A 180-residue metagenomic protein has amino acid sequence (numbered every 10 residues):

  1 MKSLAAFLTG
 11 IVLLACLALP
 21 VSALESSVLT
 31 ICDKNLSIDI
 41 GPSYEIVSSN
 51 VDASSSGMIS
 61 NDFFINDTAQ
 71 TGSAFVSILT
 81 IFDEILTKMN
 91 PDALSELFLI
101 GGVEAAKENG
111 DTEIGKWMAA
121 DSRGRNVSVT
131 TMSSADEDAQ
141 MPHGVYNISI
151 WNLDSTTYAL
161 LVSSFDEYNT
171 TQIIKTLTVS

Functional and structural regions predicted by a protein language model:
M1-A23: Secretory targeting signatures
A23-F64: N-terminal "mature-domain start" segment
I38, P91, S95, L99 (+1 more regions): Extracytoplasmic/secreted envelope proteins and their assembly/folding machinery, especially bacterial periplasmic
G41-E45, D154-S180: Surface-exposed amphipathic alpha-helical segments
S49-V51, T87-K88, Q140-M141, N169-T176: A short, polar/proline- and glycine-enriched secondary-structure boundary/capping micro-motif
A53-D154: Conserved polar/disulfide-associated segments of primarily extracytoplasmic proteins
